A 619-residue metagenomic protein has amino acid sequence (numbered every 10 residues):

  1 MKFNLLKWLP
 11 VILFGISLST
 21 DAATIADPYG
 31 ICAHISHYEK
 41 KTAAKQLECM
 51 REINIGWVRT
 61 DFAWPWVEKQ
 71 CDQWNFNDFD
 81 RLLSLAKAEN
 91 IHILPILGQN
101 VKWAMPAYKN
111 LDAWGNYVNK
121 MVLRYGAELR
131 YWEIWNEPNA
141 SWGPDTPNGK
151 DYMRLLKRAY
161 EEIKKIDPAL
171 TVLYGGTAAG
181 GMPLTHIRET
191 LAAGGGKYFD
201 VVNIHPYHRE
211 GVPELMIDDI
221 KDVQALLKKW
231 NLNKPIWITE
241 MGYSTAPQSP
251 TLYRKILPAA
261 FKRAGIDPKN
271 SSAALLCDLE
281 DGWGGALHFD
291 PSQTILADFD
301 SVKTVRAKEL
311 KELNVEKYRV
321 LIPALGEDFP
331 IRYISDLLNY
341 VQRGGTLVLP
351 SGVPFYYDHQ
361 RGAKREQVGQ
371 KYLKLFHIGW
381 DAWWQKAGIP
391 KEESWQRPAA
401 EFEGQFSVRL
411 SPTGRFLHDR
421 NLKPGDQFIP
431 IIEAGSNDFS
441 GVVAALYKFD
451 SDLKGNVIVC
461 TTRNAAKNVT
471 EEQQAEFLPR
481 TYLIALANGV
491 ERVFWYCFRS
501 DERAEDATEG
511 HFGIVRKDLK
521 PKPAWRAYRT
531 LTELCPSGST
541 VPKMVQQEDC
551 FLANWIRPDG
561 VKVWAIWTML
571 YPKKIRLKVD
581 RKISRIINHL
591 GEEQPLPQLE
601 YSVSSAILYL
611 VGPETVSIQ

Functional and structural regions predicted by a protein language model:
A23-K120, L129-I134, N139-A140, P144 (+1 more regions): N-terminal substrate-binding region of glycoside hydrolase catalytic domains
T42, Q70-D78, W103-A225, P247-I256 (+3 more regions): Active-site cleft segment of glycoside hydrolase catalytic domains centered on the general acid/base Glu
P247-K255, A259, R263, K269 (+3 more regions): Aromatic/acidic polysaccharide-binding cleft in carbohydrate-active enzymes
L252-Y318, D452-L453: Aromatic-Pro/Gly-enriched surface loop or interdomain linker that acts as a lid/target-recognition segment
P258-A273, C277-W283, S451-L453, Q546-K582: Carbohydrate-binding surface patches
E327-R409: A glycine-rich, often tryptophan-bearing local segment used as a flexible ligand/cofactor-contacting loop or short
G379-A466, E472: Catalytic beta-strand/loop cores that center a nucleophilic Ser/Cys/Thr and support acyl-enzyme chemistry
L596-Q619: C-terminal beta-strand-rich structural cap/linker in extracellular carbohydrate-active enzymes
